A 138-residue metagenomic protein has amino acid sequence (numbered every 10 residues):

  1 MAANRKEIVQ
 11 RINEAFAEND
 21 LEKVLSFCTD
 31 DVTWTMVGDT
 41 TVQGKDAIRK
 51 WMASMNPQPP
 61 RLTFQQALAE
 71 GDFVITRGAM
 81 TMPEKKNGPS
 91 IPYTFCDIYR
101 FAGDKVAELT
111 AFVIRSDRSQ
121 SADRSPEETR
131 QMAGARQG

Functional and structural regions predicted by a protein language model:
A2-V9, A17-L21: Onset of an N-terminal alpha helix
A3-N4, R11, T35, R49-G138: A beta-strand edge to alpha-helix "cap/lid" segment located at domain peripheries
K6, V24-L25, T40-V42, G88-S90: Alpha-helical interaction segments
A17-K23, A47-N56: N-terminal short leaders/motifs
E18-D31, T35: Short, well-ordered alpha-helical segments enriched in acidic and aromatic residues
D31, T40-K50: Short beta-edge strand/loop motif at the mouth of beta-sheet-based domains
